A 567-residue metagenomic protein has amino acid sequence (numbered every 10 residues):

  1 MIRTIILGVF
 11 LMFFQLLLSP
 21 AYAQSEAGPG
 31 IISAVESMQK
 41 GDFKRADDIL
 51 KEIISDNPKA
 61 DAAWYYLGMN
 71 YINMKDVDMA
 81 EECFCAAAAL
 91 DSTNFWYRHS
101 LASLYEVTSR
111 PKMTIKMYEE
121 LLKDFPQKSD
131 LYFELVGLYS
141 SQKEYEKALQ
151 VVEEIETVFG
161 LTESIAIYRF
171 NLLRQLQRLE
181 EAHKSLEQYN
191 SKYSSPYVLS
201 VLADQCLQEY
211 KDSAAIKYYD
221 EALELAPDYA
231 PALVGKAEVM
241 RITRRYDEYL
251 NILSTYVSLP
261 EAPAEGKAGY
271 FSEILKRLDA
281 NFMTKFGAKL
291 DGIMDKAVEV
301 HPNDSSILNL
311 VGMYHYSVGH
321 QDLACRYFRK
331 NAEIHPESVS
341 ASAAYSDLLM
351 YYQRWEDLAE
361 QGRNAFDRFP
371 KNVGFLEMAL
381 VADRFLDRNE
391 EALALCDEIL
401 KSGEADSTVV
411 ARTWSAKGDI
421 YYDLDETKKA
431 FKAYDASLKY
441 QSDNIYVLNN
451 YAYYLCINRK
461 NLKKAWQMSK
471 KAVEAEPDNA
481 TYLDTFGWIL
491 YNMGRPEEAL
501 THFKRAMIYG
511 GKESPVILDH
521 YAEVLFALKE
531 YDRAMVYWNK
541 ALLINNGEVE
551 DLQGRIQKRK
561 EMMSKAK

Functional and structural regions predicted by a protein language model:
A21-Y66, N70-C85, A89, K116 (+6 more regions): N-terminal leader/linker segments that initiate helical-solenoid repeat arrays
S25-P29, S258-D279, N303-S306, L310 (+2 more regions): Amphipathic alpha-helical repeat scaffolds of TPR domains
E26-A27, D61-A62, F95-W96, S129-D130 (+12 more regions): Helix-start (N-cap) detector for alpha-helical repeat units in TPR-like alpha-solenoids, especially tetratricopeptide
V35, M69, S103, G137 (+10 more regions): Residue-level recognition of tetratricopeptide repeat
Q39-K40, N73-M74, V107-T108, S141-Q142 (+13 more regions): Register position in tetratricopeptide repeats
D56, A89-L90, D124-F125, V158-F159 (+11 more regions): Structural marker of alpha-solenoid helical repeat scaffolds
Y66, S100, E134, Y168 (+11 more regions): Canonical tetratricopeptide repeat
